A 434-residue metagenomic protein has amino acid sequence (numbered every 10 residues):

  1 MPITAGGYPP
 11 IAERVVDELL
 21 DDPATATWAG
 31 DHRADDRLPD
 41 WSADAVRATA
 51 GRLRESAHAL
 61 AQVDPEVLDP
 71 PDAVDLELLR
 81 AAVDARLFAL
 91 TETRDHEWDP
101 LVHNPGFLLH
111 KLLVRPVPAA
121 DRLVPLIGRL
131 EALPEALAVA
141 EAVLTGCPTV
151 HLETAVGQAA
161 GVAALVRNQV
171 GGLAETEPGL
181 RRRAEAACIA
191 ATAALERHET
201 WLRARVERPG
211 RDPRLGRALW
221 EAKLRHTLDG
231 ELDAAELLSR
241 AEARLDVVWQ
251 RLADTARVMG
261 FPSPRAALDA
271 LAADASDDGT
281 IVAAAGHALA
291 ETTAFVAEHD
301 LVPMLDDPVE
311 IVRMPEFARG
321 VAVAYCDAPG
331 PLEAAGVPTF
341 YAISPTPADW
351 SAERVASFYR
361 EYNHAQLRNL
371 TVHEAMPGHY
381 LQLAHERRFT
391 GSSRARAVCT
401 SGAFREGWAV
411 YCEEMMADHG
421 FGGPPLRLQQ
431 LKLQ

Functional and structural regions predicted by a protein language model:
M1-Q434: N-terminal maturation segment of proteins
